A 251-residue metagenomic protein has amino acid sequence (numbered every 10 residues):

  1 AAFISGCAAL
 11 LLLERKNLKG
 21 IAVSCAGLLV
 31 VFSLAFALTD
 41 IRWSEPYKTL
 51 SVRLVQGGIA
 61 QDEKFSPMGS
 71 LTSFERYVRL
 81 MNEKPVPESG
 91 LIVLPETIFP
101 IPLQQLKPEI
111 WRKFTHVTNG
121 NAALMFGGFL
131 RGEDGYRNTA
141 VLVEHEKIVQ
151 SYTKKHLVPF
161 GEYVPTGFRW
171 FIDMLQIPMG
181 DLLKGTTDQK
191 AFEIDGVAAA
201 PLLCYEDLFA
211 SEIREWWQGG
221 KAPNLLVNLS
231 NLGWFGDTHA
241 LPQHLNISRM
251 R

Functional and structural regions predicted by a protein language model:
A1-I41, D237, S248-R251: Membrane-embedded alpha-helical bundles of multi-pass enzymes that act on lipidic or dolichyl-linked glycan substrates
A2, K48, D134-Y136: Short, basic and Ser/Thr-rich N-terminal targeting/leader segments
L29-R42, T49-D62: Transmembrane alpha-helical segments
W43-V55, Q189-A200: Beta-strand-turn-beta hairpins that frame and shape the catalytic cleft of phosphate-ester-processing enzymes
S51-L54, S73-L80: N-terminal membrane-insertion helices
E63, P67-G69, E75, N82 (+2 more regions): Solvent-exposed soluble domains appended to multi-pass membrane proteins
